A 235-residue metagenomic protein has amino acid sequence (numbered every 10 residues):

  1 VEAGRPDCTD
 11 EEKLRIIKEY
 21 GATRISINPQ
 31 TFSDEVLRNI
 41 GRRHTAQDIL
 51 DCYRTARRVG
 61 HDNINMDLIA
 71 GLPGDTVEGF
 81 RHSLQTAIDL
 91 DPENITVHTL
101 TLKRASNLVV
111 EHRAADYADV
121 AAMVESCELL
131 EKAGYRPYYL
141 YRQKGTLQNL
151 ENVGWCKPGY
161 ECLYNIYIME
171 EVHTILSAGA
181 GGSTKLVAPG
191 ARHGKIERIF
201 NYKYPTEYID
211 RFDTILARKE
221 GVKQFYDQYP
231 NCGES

Functional and structural regions predicted by a protein language model:
V1-S126: Conserved non-cysteine loop/helix-boundary elements of the Radical SAM core domain that shape
K13-R24, A56, Q143-N152, A191-R192 (+1 more regions): A broadly tuned preference for mixed-charge, low-complexity surface segments
P29-T31, G60-H61, L130-Y135, L140-G145: Generic detector of short, locally flexible boundary/turn motifs and exposed helical patches
E35, N39-I40, A70-V77, P92-D116 (+2 more regions): Flexible glycine/acidic-rich beta-alpha junction loops that bind and position SAM and/or redox cofactors in anaerobic
M123-A133, L150: Repeat-solenoid scaffold signature
G154-S235: Radical SAM enzyme core and accessory elements
